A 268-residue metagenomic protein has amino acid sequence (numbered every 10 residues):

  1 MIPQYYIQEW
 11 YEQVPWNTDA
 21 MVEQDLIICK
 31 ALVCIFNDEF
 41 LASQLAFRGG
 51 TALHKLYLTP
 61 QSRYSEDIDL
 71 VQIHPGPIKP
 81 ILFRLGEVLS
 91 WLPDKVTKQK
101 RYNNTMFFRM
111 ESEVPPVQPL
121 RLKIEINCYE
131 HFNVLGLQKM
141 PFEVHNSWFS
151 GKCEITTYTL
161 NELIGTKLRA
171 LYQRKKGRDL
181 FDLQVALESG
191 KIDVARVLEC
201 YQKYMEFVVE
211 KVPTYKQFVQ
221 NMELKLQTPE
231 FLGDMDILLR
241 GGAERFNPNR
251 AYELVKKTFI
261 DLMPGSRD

Functional and structural regions predicted by a protein language model:
M1-L45, L56-R63, I68, Q72-D268: Structured mid-to-C-terminal alpha-helical surface segments
F47-A52: Glycine-rich beta-strand-to-loop/alpha-helix junction loops that act as flexible
